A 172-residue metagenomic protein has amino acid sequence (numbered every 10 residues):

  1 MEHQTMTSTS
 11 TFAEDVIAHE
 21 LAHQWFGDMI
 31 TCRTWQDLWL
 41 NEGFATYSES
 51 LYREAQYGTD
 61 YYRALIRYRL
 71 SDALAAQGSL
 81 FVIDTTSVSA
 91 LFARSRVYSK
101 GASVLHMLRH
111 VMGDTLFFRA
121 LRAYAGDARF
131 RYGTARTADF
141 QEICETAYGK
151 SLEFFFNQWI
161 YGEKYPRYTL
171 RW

Functional and structural regions predicted by a protein language model:
M1, C32-R33, E54-D60, V111-T115 (+1 more regions): Secondary-structure transition/capping motifs at alpha-helix termini and the adjoining loop/turn into the next element
M1, T5-M6, T86-A90: Short amphipathic alpha-helical segments at helix-loop
M1-H3, S50-G58, A128-A135, Y165-R167: Secretory-pathway/luminal and periplasmic proteins that interact with or process carbohydrate-rich
Q4-A64, L121: Zinc-dependent metallopeptidase catalytic helix centered on the HExxH motif and its immediate flanking segment
T11-W25, T59-A73, V88-S95, A147-N157 (+1 more regions): Short, surface-exposed, charge-dense and proline/glycine-enriched linear segments
Q36-M107, V111-M112, F130: Acidic/His/Gly-enriched intrinsically disordered linker/tail segments that often contain short helix/coil "MoRF-like"
R94-W172: Amphipathic alpha-helical substructures
